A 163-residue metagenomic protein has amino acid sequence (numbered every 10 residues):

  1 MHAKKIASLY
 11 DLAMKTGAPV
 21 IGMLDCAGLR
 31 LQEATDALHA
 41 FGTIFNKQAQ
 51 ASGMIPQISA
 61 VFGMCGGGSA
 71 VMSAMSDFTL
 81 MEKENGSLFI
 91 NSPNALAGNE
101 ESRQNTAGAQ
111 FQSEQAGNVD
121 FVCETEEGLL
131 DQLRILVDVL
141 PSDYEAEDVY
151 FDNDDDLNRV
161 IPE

Functional and structural regions predicted by a protein language model:
M1-H2: Conserved CoA-thioester-binding segment of acyl-CoA-metabolizing enzymes
K5-L31: A structural preference for short, pocket-lining loop segments at secondary-structure junctions
M14, C123, E127, R159-I161: Low-complexity, compositionally biased segments
L24-E145: Conserved catalytic cores of soluble enzyme domains, especially glycine-rich substrate-binding beta-alpha loops
Y144-E163: Long, low-complexity segments enriched in small/aliphatic residues
